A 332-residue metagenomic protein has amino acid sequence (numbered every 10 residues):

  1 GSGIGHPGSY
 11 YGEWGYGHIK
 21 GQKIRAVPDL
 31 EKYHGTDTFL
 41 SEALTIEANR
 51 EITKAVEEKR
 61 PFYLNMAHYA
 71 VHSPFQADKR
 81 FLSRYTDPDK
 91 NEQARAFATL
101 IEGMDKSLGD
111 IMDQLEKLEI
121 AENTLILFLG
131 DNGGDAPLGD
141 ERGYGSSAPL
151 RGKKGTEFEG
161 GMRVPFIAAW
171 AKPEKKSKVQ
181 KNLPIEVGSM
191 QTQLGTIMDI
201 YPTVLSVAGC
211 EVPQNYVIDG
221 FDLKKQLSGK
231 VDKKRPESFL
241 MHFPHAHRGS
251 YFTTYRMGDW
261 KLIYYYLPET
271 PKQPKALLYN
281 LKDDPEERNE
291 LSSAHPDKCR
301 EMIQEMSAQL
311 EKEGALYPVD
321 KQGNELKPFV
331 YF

Functional and structural regions predicted by a protein language model:
G1-F62, H68-A77, R95-A98, V179-K181: Formylglycine-dependent
S2-G3, N65-Q76, F128-A136, D219-G220 (+2 more regions): Short, solvent-exposed turn/loop segments enriched in Gly/Ser/Thr/Pro and often Arg
H6-Y10, P74-F81, P137-S146, K178-Q180 (+1 more regions): Short, solvent-exposed loop/turn and secondary-structure capping segments
E57-L64, I120-I126, M162-V164, R235-P236 (+2 more regions): Loop/turn elements at helix/coil->beta-strand transitions in domains of secreted/extracellular proteins
P61, A67-H68, G103-R142: Metal-dependent active-site segment of extracytoplasmic phospho-/sulfohydrolases and closely related
F62-A67, I101, L108, L125-G130 (+5 more regions): Beta-strand elements within well-structured catalytic alpha/beta cores of enzymes that handle phosphate/sulfate esters
G134-E157, A169, P173-Q193, M198-L281 (+1 more regions): C-terminal cap/loop subdomain of S1 sulfatases and analogous C-terminal strand-loop tails that border
I200, M257, L267-K275, L281-F332: Long, internal low-complexity/basic segments
